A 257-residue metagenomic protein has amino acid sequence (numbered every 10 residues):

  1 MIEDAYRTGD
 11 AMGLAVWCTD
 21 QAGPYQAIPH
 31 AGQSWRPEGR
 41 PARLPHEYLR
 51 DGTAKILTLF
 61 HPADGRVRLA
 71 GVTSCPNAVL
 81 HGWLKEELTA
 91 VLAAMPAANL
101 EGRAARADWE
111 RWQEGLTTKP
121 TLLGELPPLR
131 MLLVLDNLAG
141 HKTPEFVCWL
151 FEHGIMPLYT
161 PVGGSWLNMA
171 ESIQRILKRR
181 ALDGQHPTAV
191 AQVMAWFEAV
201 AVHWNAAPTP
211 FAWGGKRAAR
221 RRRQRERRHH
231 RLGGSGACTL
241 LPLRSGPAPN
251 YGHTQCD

Functional and structural regions predicted by a protein language model:
M1-A94, R103-R106, R220, Q224-R225: Extended, low-complexity cationic-aromatic segments
C18-D20, L59, G65, L84 (+6 more regions): Mobile genetic element proteins and their domesticated derivatives, centered on retroelements and DNA transposons
A42-L49, F151-M169, Q185-P187: RNase H-like polynucleotidyl transferase catalytic core
A54, L135-N137, Y159-R180: RNase H-like two-metal-ion nuclease catalytic core shared by retroviral integrases and related mobile-element nucleases
V67, M156, E171-Q192, H203-N205: Active-site proximal helix-loop segment of RNase H-like, two-metal nucleases, encompassing DDE(D)
C75-P76, A104-W109, L133-P144, V162-L167 (+1 more regions): Acidic, metal-coordinating catalytic cores used for nucleic-acid/nucleotide bond scission and strand-transfer chemistry
A105-L132: Intrinsically disordered, low-complexity acidic Ser/Thr-rich regulatory segments
A195-D257: C-terminal domain-tail junction helix/linker
